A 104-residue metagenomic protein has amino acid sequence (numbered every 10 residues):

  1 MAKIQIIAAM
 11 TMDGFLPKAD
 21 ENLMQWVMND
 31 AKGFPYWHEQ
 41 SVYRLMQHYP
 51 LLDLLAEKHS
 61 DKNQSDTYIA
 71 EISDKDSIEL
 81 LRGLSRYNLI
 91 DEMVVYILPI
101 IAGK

Functional and structural regions predicted by a protein language model:
M1-K104: Enzymes that bind and transform nitrogen-containing heteroaromatic metabolites
